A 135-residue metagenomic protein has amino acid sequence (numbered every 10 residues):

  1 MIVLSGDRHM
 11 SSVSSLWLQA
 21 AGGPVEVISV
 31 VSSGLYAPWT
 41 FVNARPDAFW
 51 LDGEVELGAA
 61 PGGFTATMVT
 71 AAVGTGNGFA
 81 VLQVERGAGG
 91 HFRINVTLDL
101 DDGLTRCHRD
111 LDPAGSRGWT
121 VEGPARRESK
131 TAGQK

Functional and structural regions predicted by a protein language model:
M1-K135: Long, structured stretches of catalytic cores involved in phosphate-ester chemistry, encompassing
